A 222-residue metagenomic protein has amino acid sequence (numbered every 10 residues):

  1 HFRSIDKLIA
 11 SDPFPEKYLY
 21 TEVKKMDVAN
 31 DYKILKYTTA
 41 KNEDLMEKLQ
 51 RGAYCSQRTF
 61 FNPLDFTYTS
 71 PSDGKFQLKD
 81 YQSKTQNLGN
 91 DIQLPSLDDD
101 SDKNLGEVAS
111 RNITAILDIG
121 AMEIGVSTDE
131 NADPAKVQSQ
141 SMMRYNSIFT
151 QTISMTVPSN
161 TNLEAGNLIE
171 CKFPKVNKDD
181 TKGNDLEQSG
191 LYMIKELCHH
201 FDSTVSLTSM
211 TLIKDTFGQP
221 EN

Functional and structural regions predicted by a protein language model:
I5-N222: An acidic/polar, Gly/Ser/Thr-rich interaction patch typically located in mid-to-C-terminal regions of proteins
